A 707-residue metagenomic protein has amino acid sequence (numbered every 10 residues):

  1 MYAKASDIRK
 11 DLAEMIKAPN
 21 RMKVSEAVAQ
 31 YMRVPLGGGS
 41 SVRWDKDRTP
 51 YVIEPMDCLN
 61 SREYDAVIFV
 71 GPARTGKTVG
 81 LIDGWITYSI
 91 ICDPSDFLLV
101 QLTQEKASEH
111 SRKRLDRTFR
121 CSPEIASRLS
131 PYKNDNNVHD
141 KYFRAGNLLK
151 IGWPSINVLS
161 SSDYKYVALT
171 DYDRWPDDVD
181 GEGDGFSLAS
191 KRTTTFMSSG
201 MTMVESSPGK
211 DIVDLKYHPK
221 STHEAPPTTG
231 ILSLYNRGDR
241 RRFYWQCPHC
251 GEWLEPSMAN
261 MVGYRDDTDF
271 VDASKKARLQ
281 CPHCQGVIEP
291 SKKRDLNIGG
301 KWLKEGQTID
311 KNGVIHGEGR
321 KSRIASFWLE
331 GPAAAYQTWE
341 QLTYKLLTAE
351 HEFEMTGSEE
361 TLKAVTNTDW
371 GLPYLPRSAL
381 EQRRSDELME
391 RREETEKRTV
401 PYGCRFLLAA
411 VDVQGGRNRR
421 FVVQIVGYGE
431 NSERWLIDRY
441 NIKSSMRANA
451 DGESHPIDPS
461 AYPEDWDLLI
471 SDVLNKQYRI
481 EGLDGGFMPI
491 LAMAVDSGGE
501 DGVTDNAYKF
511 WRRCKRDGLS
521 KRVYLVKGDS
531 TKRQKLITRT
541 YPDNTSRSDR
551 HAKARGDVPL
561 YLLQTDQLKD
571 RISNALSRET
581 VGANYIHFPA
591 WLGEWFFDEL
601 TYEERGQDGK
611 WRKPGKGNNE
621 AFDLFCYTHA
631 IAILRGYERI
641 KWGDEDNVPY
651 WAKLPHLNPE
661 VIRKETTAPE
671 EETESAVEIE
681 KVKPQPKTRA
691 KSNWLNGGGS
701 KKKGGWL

Functional and structural regions predicted by a protein language model:
M1-K293, G299, K304-L407, V411 (+1 more regions): Phosphate/NTP-binding elements of NTP-utilizing enzymes
I53, G76-K77, K106-S108, V158-L159 (+13 more regions): Flexible loop/turn segments at secondary-structure boundaries
Y88-I91, R117, S160, K191-R192 (+2 more regions): Short, surface-exposed basic-aromatic patches at helix termini and helix-loop junctions that form
I91, C121, L169, R174 (+7 more regions): Short, well-ordered loop/turn and helix-capping segments at boundaries between secondary-structure elements and domains
H110-R114, D272, K276, Q280-V287 (+10 more regions): Mg2+-dependent endonuclease catalytic cores in nucleic-acid-processing enzymes, primarily RNase H-like
Q337, Q341, W595-I640: Extracellular low-complexity, Gly/Ser/Thr-rich intrinsically disordered linkers and protease-sensitive activation/hinge
R398-G429, L624: Gly/Thr-rich phosphate-binding beta-strand-loop-beta motif of the actin/hexokinase/Hsp70
I640-A652: C-terminal accessory extensions appended to soluble enzyme cores
